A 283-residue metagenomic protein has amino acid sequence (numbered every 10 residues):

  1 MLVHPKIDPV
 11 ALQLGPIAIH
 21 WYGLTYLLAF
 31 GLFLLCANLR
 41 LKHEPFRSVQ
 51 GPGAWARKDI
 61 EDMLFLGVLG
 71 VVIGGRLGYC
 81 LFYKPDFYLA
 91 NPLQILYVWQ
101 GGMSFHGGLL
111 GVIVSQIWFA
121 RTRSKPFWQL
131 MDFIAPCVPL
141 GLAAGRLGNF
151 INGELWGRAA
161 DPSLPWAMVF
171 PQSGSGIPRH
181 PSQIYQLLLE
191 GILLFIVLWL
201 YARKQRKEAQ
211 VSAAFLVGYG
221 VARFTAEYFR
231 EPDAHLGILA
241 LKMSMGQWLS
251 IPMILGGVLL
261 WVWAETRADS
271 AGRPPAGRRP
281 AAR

Functional and structural regions predicted by a protein language model:
M1-R283: Hydrophobic, membrane-interfacing alpha helices
